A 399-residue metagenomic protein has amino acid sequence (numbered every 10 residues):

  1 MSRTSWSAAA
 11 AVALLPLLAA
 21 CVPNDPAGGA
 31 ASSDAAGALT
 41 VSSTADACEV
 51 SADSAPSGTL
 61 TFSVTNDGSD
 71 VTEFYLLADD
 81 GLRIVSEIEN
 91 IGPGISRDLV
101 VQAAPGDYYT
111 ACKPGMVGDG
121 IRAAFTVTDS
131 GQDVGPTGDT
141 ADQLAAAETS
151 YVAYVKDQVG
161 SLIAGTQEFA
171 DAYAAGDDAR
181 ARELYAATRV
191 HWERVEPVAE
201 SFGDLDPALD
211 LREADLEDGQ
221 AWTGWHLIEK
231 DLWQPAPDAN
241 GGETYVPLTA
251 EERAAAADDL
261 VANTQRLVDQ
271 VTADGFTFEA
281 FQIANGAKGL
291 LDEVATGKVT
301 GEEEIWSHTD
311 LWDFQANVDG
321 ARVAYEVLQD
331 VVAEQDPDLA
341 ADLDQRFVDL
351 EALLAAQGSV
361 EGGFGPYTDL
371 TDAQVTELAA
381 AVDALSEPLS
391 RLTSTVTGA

Functional and structural regions predicted by a protein language model:
M1-A10: Bacterial N-terminal signal peptides that target proteins for export
P16-A20: C-terminal motif of bacterial Sec signal peptides marking the signal peptidase cleavage site
C21-S42: Short, low-complexity, disordered segments immediately C-terminal to signal peptides in bacterial exported proteins
D25, T40, G92-V134: Extracellular/periplasmic metallocenter environments
S51-D70, R97-C112: Beta-strand cores of secreted/periplasmic/IMS beta-sandwich domains, seen most often in copper-related folds
E73-L77: Beta-strand signatures of extracellular beta-sandwich domains
G81-I88: Surface-exposed loop/edge segments in extracytoplasmic proteins
G135-A399: Mature extracytoplasmic or organellar-lumen-exposed domains after removal of signal/transit peptides
